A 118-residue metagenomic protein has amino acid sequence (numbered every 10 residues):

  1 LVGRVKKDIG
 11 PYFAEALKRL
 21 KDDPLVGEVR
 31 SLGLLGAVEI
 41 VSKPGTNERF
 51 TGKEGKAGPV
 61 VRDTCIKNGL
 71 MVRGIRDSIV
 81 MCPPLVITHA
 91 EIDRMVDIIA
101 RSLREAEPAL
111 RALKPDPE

Functional and structural regions predicted by a protein language model:
L1-E118: Conserved N-terminal phosphate-binding loop of PLP-dependent enzymes in the Aspartate aminotransferase
